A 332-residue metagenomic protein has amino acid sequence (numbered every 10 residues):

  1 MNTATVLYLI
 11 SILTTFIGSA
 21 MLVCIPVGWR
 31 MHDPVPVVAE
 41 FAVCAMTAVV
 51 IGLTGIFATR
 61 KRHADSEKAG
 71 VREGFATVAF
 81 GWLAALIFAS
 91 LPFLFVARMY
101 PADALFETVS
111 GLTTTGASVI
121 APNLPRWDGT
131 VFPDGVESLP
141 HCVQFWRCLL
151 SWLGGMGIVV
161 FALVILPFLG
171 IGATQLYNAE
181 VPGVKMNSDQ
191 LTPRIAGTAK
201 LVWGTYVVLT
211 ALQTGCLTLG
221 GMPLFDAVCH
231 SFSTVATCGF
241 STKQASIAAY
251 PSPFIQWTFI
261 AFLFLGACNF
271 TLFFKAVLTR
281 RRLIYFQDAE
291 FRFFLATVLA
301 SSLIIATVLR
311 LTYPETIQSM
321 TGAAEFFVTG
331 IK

Functional and structural regions predicted by a protein language model:
M1-K332: Membrane-proximal intracellular helices of multi-pass ion channels
